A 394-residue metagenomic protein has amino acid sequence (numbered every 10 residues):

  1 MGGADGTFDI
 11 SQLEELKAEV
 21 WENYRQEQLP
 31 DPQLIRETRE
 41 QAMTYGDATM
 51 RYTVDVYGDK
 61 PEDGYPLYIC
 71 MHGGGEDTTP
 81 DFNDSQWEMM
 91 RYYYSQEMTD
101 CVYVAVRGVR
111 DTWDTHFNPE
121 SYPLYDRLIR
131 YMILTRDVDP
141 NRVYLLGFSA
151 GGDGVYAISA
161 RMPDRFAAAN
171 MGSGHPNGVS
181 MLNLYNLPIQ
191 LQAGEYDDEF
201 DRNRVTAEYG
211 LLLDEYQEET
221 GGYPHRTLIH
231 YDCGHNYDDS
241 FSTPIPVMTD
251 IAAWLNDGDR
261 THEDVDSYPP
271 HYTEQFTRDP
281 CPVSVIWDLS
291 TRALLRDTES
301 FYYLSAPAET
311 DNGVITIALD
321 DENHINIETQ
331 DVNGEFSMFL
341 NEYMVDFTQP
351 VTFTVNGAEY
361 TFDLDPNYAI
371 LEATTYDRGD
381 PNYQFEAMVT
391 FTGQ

Functional and structural regions predicted by a protein language model:
M1-T7, T49-R51, E215-Q394: Alpha/beta-hydrolase-fold serine-hydrolase catalytic core, especially in secreted/extracellular enzymes
M1-Y65, T361, D365-Q384: A domain-start/cap signature at the N-terminus of enzymes
T53, G64, T78-Q86, D114-N118 (+4 more regions): Short, solvent-exposed loop/turn and secondary-structure capping segments
D63-L67, M98-Y103, D139-V143, M162-A168 (+2 more regions): Loop/turn elements at helix/coil->beta-strand transitions in domains of secreted/extracellular proteins
G64-L134: Active-site machinery of serine-nucleophile hydrolases
F82-S85, D201-E215, G313, M338-E342: Short alpha-helix in the alpha/beta-hydrolase fold that links the catalytic acid
L134, N141-Y185: Primarily recognizes the serine-hydrolase "nucleophile elbow" in alpha/beta-hydrolase and SGNH/GDSL folds
A167-N256: The feature captures the conserved acid-bearing segment of alpha/beta-hydrolase catalytic domains
